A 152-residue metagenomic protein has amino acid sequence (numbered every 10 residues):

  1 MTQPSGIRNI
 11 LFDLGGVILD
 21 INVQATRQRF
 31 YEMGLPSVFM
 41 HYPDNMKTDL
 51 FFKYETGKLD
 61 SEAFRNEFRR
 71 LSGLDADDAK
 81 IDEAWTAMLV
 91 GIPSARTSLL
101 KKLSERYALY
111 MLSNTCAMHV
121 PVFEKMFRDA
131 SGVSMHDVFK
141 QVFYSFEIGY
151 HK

Functional and structural regions predicted by a protein language model:
Q3-S98, E105, C116-V122, Y144: N-terminal helical cap/lid subdomain that shapes the substrate entry/recognition surface in HAD-like hydrolases
T97-L100, H136: Short, structured helix-loop boundary elements
S104-R106, H136-D137: Short, well-ordered coil/turn elements that cap or connect secondary structure elements
S113: Short beta-strand/turn micro-motifs composed of small residues that flank or help shape donor/cofactor-binding pockets
A117-K152: Substrate-recognition "cap/lid" segment bordering the active-site pocket of phosphatases
